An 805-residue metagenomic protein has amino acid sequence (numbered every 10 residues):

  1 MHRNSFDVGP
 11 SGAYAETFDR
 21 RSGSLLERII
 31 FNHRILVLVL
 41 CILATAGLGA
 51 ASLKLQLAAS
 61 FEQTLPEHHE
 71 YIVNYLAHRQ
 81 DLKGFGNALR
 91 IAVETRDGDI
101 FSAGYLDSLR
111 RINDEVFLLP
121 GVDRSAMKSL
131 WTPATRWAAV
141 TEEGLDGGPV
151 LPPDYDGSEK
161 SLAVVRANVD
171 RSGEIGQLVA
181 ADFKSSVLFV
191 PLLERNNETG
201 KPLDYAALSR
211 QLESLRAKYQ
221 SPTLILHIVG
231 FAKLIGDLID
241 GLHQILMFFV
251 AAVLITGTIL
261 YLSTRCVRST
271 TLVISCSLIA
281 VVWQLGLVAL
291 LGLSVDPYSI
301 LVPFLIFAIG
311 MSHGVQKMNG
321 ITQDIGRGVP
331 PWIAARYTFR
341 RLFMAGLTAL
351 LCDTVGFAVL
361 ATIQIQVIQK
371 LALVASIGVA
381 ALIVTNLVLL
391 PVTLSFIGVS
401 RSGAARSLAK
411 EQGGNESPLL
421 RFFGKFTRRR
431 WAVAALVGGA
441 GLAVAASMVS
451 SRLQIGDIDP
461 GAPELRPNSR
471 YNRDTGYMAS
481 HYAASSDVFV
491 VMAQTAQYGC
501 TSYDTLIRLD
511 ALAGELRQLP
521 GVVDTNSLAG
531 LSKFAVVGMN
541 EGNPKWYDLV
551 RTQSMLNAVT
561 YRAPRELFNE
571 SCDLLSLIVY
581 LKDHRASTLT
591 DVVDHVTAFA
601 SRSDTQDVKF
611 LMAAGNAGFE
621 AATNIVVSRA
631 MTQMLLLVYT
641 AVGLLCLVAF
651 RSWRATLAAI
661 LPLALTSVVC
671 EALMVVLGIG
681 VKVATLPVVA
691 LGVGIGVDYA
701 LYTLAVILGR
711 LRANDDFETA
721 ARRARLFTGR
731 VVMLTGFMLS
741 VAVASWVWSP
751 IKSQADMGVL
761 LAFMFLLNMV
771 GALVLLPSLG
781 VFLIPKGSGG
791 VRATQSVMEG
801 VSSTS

Functional and structural regions predicted by a protein language model:
V8, G12-A59, V392, R406-D459 (+2 more regions): Signature of alpha-helical transmembrane segments and their immediate interfacial
C41-L48, A252-L260, C276, A280 (+13 more regions): Alpha-helical transmembrane segments of integral membrane proteins
L76, D107, Y155-V267, I507 (+1 more regions): Extracytoplasmic
D240-V295, T362-Q366, Q633-G678, W748: Interfacial segments of transmembrane alpha-helices in multi-pass membrane proteins
I259, L347-L390, L394, G643-L647 (+4 more regions): Hydrophobic, glycine/alanine-rich multi-pass transmembrane helices and their short helix-loop junctions in large
S269-K317, A655-L704, A744, G771-L775 (+1 more regions): Hydrophobic transmembrane alpha-helices and their membrane-interface caps in long multi-pass transport proteins
D324-C352, R710-L734: Helix-loop junctions and hydrophobic alpha-helical segments within the transmembrane domains of large membrane
F422-F426, R430-M555: Juxtamembrane segments of multi-pass membrane proteins
